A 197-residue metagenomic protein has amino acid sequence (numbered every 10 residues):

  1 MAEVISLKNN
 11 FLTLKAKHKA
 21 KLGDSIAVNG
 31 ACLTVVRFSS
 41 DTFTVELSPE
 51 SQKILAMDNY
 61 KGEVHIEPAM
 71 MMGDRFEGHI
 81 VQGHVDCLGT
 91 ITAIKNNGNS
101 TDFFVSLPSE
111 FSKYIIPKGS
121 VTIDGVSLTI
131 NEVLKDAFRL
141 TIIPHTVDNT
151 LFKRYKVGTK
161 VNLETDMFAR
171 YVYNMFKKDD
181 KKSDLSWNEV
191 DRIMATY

Functional and structural regions predicted by a protein language model:
M1-Y197: Conserved loop->alpha-helix
